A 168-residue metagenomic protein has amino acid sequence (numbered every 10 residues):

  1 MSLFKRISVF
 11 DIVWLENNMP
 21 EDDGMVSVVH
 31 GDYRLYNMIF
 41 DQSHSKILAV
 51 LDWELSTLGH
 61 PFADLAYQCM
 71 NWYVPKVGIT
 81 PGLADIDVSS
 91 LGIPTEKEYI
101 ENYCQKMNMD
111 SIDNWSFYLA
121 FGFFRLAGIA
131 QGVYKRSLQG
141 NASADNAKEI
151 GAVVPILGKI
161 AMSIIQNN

Functional and structural regions predicted by a protein language model:
M1-G31, D41-H44, E101-N108: An alpha-helical support segment within catalytic cores of ATP-dependent transferases
S27, K46-A49, P61: Protein kinase-like catalytic core scaffold
Y36-I39: Catalytic-loop signature of eukaryotic-like protein kinases
V50-S56: Activation of the activation-loop gatekeeper triad in protein kinase-fold domains
A63-M107, G122-Q139: Active-site activation/catalytic loop segments of kinase-like enzymes and analogous catalytic loops in related
D110-G122: All-alpha amphipathic helical-bundle segments outside canonical DNA-binding/catalytic cores that form hydrophobic
G128-N168: Regulatory N- and C-terminal appendages and interdomain linkers associated with kinase/kinase-like NTP transferase
